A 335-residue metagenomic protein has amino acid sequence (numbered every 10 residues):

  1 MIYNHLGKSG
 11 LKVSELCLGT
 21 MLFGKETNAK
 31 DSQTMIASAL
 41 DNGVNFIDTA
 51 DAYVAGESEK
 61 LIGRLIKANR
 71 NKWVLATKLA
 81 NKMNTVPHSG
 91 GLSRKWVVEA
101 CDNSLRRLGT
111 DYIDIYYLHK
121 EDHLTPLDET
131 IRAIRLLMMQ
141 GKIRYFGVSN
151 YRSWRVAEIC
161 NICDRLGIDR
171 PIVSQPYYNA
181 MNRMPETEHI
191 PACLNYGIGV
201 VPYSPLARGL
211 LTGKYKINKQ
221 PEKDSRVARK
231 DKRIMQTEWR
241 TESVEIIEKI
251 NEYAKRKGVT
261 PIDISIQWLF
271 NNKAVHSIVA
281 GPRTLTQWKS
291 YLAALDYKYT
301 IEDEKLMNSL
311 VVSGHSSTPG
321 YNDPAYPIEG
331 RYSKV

Functional and structural regions predicted by a protein language model:
M1-W73, Q220: N-terminal binding-site loop/beta-alpha segment at the start of enzyme catalytic domains that lines or forms
L6, L18, S32, I47 (+13 more regions): Conserved, mostly hydrophobic/aromatic
G7-F23, A76-S89, Y112, Y117: N-terminal small/glycine-rich loop or linker at the start of catalytic domains across soluble metabolic enzymes
L11-L16, G43-N45, N69-W73, G109-D114 (+5 more regions): Short, well-ordered coil/turn segments that N-cap beta-strands
M21-F23, A50-A52, K78-K82, L118-E121 (+4 more regions): Active-site beta-loop-alpha junctions enriched in small/polar residues
D41, N84-M184, E188, I198: Glycine/proline-rich, positively charged, aromatic-decorated active-site loop/lid region on the catalytic face
P185-S225, T260: Aromatic-lined glycan-binding groove of carbohydrate-active enzymes
E222-E252, R256, N271-V275, L285 (+1 more regions): Terminal-tail/helix-coil boundary detector
